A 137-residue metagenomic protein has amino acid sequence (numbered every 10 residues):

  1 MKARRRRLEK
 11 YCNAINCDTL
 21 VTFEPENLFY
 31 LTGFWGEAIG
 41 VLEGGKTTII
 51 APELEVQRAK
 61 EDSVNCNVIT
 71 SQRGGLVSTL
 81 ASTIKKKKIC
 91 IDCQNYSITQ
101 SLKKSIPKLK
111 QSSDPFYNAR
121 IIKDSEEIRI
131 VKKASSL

Functional and structural regions predicted by a protein language model:
M1-L137: A composition/biophysics-driven feature that prefers long, compositionally simple stretches
